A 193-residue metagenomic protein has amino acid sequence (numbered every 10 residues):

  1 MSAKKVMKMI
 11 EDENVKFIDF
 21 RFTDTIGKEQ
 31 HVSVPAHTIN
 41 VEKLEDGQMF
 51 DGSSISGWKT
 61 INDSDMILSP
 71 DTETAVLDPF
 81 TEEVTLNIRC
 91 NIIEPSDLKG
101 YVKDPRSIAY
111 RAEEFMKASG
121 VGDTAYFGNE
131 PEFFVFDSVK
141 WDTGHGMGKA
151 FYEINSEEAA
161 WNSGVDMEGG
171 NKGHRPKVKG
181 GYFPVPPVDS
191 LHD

Functional and structural regions predicted by a protein language model:
M1-D193: Glycine-rich, acidic/polar active-site loops that bind/position phosphate-bearing ligands
